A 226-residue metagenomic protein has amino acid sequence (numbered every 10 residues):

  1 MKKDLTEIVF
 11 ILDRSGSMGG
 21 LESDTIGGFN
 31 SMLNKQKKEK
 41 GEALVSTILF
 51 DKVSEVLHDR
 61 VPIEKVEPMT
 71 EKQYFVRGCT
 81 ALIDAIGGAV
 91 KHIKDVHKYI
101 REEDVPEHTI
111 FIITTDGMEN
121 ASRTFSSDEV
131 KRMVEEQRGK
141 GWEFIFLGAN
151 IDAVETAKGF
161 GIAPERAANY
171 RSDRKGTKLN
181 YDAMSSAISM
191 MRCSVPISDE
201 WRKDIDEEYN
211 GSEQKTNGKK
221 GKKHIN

Functional and structural regions predicted by a protein language model:
M1-N226: Acidic, low-complexity intrinsically disordered regions
